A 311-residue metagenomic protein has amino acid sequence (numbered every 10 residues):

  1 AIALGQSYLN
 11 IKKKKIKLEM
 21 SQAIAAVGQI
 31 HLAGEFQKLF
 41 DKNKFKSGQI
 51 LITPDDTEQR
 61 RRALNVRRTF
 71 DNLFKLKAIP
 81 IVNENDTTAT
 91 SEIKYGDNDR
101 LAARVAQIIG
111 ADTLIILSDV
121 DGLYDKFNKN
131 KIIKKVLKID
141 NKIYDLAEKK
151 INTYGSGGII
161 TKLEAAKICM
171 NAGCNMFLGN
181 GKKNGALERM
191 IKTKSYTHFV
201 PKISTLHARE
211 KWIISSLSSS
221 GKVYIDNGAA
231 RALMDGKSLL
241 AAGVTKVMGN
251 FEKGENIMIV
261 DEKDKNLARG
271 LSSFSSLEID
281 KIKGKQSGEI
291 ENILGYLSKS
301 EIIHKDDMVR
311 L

Functional and structural regions predicted by a protein language model:
A1-L311: C-terminal catalytic "cap/lid" subdomain
